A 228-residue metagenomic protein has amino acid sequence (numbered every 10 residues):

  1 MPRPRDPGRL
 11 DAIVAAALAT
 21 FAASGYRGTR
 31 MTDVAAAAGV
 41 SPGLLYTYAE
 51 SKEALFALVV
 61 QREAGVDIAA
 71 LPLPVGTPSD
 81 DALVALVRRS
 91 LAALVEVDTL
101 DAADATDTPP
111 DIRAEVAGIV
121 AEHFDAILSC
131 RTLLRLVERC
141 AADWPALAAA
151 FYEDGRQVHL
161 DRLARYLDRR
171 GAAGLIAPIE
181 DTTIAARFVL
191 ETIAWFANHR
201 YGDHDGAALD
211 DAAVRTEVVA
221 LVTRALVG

Functional and structural regions predicted by a protein language model:
A12, T20-D67, P72: Helix-turn-helix
S24, S51, S129-R131, D143-P145: Short loop-to-helix capping motifs
V59-V116: Amphipathic alpha-helical linker/stalk segments
V66, L94-V97, C130, L134 (+5 more regions): A short secondary-structure junction motif
D101, A105-T106, L134, A149-E153 (+2 more regions): Hydrophobic/aromatic-rich alpha-helical bundle segments in the mid-to-C-terminal region
P110-E138, A146-A173, A220: Amphipathic alpha-helical packing segments from all-alpha helical-bundle domains
A220-G228: C-terminal alpha-helix
